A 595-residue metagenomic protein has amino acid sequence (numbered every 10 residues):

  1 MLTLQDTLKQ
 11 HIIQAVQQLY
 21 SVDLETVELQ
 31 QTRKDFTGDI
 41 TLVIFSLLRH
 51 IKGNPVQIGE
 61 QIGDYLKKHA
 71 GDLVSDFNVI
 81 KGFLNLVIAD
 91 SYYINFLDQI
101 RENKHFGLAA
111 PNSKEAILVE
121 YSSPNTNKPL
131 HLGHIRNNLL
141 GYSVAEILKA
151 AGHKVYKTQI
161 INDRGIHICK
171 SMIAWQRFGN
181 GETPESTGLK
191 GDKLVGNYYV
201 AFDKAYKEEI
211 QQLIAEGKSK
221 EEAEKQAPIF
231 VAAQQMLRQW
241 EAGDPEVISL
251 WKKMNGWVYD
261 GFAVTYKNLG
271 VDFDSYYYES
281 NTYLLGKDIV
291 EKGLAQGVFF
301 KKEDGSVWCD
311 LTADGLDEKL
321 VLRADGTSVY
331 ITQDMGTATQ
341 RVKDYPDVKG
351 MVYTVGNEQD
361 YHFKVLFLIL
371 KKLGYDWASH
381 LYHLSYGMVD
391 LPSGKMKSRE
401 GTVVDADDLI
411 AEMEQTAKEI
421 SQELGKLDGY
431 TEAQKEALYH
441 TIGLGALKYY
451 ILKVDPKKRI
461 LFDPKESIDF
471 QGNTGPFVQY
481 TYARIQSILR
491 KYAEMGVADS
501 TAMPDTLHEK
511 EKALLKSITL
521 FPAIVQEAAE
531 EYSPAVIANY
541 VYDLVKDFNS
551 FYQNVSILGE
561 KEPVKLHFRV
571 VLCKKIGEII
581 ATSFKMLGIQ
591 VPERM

Functional and structural regions predicted by a protein language model:
M1-I94, P111-M595: Non-catalytic interaction-recognition regions
Y92-G107: Secondary-structure boundary elements
